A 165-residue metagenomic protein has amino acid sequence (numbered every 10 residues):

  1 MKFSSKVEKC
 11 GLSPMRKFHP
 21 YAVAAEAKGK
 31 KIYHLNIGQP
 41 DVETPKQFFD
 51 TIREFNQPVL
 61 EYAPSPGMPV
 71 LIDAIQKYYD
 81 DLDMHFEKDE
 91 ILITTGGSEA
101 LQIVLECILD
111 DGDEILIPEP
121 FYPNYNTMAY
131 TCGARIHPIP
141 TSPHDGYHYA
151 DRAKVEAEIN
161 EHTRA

Functional and structural regions predicted by a protein language model:
M1-E8: Generic N-terminal amphipathic, Lys/Arg-enriched alpha-helix
E8-G96, I103, K154: N-terminal small-domain helix-loop-helix segment of the aminotransferase-like
Q39, P69, S98, Y122 (+1 more regions): Residue-level detector of flexible, active-site-proximal loop/helix-junction positions within diverse enzyme catalytic
A100-L101, Y125: Short, hydrophobic alpha-helical packing/hinge segments within bilobed ligand-binding/sensory domains
E106-A165: PLP-dependent aminotransferase-like
